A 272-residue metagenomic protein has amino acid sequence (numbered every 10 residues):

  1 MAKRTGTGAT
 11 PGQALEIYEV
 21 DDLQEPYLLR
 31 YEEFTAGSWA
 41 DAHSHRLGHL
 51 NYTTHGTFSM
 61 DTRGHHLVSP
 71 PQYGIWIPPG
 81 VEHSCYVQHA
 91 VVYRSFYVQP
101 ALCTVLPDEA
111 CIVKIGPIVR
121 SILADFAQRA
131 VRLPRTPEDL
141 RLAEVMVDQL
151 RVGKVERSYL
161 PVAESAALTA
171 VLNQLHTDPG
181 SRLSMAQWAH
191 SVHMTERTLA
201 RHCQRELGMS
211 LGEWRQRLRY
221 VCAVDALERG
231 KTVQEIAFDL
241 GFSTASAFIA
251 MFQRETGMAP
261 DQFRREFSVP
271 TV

Functional and structural regions predicted by a protein language model:
M1-K3, A250-V272: …primarily DNA-binding HTH/wHTH and HhH modules…
M1-T57: Generic protein-terminus/edge-of-domain signal
G64-P79: Short acidic-glycine-tyrosine-enriched beta hairpin
Q72, L199, C203, A247-F248 (+1 more regions): Short hydrophobic/aromatic patch on the recognition helix
G80-A110: Ligand-binding loop in jelly-roll beta-barrel domains
A130-V192, R205-R217: Short, Lys/Arg-enriched, Trp-marked, Pro/Gly-tolerant hinge/linker segments that flank
A186, R205-I249, R265-V272: Terminal helix-turn-helix DNA-binding modules in bacterial transcription factors
H190, R201, R205, F238 (+1 more regions): Alpha-helical residues within the helix-turn-helix
